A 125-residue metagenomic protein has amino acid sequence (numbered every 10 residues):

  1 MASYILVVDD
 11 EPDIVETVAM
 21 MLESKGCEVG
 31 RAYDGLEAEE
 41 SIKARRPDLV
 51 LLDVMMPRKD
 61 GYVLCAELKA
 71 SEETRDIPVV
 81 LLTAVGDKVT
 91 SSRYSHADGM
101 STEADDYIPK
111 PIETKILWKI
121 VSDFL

Functional and structural regions predicted by a protein language model:
D9, D53, T83: Active-site residues of response regulator receiver
E16-S24: Charged docking surfaces used in two-component/phosphorelay signaling
G26-Y33, S41: Short hydrophobic/Thr-rich beta-strand motif most characteristic of the beta2 strand and flanking loop of CheY-like
Y33-E37, D60-A66: Acidic catalytic/metal-coordinating carboxylates
R45-L51: Active-site beta3 strand of CheY-like receiver
M56: Receiver (REC) domain active-site loop signature in two-component systems and cognate sites in sensor histidine kinases
V63, G86-I108, K115, K119: Alpha4 helix (beta4-alpha4-beta5 surface) of REC/receiver domains from two-component response regulators
D76-V89: A short, hydrophobic beta-strand element within the central beta-sheet of small alpha/beta folds
